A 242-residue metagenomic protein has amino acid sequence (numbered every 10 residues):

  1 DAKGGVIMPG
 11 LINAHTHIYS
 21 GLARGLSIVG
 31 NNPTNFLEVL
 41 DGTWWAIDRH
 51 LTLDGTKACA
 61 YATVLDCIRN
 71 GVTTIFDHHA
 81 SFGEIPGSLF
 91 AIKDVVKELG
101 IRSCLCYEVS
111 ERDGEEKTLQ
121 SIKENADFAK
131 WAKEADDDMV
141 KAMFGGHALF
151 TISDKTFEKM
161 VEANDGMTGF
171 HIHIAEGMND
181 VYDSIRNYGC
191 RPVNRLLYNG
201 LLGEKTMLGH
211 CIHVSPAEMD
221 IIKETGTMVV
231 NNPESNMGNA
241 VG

Functional and structural regions predicted by a protein language model:
D1-M8: Histidine-rich, glycine-flanked metal-binding segment
G4, H15, G71, V96 (+5 more regions): Divalent metal-coordination and catalytic microenvironments
L11-L22: Glycine-rich, aromatic-flanked loop segments that form ligand/cofactor-binding clefts across common enzyme folds
L22-T56, R112-G114, M178-K205, T225-M228: Active-site gating loops and adjacent loop-to-helix segments of metal-dependent hydrolytic enzymes
L26-H78, G83-I101, K123-D137: Alpha-helical scaffold segments that flank or form the walls of functional sites
H79-I212: Metal-coordinating catalytic core of metallo-dependent amide/deamination hydrolases
L201-G242: Active-site-adjacent C-terminal substructures of enzyme catalytic domains
